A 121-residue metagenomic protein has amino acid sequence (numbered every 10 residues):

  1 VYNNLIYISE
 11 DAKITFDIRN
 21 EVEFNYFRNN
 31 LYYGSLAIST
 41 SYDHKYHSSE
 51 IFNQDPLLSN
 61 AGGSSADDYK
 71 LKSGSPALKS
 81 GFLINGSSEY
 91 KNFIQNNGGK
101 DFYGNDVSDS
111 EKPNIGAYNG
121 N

Functional and structural regions predicted by a protein language model:
V1-K72: Predominantly extracellular beta-rich ligand-binding scaffolds that present long acidic/polar faces for carbohydrate
A66-D68, S75-N121: Surface beta-loop-beta hairpin patches that serve as ligand-binding interfaces in beta-rich domains
